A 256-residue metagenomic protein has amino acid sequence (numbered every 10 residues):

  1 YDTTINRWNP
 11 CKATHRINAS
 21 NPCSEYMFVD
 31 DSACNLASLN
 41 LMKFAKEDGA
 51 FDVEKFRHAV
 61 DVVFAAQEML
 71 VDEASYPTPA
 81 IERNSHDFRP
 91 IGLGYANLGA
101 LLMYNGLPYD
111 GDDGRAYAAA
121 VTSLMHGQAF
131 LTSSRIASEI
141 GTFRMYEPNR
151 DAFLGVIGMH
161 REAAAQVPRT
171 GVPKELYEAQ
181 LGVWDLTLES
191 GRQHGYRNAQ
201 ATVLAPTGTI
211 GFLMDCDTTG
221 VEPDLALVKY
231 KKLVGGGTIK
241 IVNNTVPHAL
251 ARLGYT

Functional and structural regions predicted by a protein language model:
Y1-T256: Long, C-terminal-biased catalytic regions of enzyme "large/alpha" subunits
